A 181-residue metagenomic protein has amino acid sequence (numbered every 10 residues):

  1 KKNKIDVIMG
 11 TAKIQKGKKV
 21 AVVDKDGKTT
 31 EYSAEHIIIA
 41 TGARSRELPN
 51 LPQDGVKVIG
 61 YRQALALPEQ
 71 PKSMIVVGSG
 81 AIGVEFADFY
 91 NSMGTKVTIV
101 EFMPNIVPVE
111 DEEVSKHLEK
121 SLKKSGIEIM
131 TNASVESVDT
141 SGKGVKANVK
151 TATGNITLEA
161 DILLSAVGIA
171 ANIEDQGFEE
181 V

Functional and structural regions predicted by a protein language model:
K1, L65-A66, P71-I75, A81-N155: Rossmann-like dinucleotide-binding cores of NAD(P)H-dependent redox enzymes
K1-V77, N148-V181: FAD-binding core/adjacent interface of flavoenzyme oxidoreductases
